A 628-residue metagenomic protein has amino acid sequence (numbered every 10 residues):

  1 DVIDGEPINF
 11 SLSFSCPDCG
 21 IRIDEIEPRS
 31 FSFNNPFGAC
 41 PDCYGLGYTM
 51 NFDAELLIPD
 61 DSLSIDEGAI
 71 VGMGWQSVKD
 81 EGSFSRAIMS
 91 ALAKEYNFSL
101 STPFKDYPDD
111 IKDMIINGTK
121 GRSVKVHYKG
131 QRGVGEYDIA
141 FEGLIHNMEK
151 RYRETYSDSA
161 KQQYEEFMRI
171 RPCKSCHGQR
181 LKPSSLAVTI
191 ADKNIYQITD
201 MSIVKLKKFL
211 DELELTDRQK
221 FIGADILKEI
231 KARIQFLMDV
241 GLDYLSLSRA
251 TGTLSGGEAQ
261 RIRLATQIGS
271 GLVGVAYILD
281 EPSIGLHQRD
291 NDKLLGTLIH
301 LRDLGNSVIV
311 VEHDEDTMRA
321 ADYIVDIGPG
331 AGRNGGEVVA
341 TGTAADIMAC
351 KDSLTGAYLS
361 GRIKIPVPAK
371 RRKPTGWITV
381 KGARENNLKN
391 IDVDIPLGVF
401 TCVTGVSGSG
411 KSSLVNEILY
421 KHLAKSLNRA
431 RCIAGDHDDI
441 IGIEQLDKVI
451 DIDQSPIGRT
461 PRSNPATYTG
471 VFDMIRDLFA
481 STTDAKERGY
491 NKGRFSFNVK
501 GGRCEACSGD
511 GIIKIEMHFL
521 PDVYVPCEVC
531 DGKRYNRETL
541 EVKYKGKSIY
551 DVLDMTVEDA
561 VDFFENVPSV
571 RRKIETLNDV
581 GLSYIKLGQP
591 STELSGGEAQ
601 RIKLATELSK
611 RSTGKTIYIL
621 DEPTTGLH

Functional and structural regions predicted by a protein language model:
D1-H628: Conserved phosphate-binding elements of NTP-dependent enzyme cores
